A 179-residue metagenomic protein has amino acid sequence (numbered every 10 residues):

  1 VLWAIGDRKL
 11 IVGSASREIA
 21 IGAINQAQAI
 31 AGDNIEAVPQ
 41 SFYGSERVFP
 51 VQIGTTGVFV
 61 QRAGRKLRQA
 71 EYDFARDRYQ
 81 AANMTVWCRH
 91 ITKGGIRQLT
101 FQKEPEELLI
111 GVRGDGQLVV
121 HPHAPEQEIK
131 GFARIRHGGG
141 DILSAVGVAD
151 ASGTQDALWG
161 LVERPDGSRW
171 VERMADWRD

Functional and structural regions predicted by a protein language model:
V1, R8, I19, Q26-Q28 (+4 more regions): Beta-sheet repeat architectures centered on beta-propellers
V12-G13: Elongated alpha-helical scaffolds
A31-D33: Short, basic, glycine/proline-bearing loop/turn elements
F49-Q52: Conserved short beta-strand element of beta-propeller blades
